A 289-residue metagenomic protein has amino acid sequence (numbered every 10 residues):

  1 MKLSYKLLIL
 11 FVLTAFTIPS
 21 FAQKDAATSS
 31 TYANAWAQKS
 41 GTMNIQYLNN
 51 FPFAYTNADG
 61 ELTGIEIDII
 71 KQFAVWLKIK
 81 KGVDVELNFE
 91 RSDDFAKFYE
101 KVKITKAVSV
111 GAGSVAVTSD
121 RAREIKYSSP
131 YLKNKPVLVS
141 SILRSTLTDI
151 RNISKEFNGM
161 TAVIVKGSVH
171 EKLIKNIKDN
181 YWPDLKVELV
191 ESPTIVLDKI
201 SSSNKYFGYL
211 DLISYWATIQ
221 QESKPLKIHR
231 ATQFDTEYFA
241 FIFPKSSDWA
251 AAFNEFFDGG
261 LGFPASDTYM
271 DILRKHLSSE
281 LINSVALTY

Functional and structural regions predicted by a protein language model:
Q23-S30, N34-A35, I67-Q72, W76 (+2 more regions): Extended ligand-binding regions for polar small-molecule ligands
K24-S114, R123, L189: Extracytoplasmic small-molecule ligand-binding "clamshell" domains of the periplasmic binding protein/Venus flytrap
Y47-N50, L132-S145, L212-D258, H276-Y289: Periplasmic-binding protein-like
K71, G82-E156, P225-F234: Acidic, polar ligand-binding/catalytic clefts
K71-L87, G167-V190, I219-S223: Ligand-binding cleft/hinge of the Venus flytrap
F73, K101-I104, K199-S203, F241 (+1 more regions): Hydrophobic residues within well-ordered alpha-helices
A96, V110-R123, L173-N176, N180 (+1 more regions): A ligand-binding cleft/hinge motif common to bilobed small-molecule-binding domains
